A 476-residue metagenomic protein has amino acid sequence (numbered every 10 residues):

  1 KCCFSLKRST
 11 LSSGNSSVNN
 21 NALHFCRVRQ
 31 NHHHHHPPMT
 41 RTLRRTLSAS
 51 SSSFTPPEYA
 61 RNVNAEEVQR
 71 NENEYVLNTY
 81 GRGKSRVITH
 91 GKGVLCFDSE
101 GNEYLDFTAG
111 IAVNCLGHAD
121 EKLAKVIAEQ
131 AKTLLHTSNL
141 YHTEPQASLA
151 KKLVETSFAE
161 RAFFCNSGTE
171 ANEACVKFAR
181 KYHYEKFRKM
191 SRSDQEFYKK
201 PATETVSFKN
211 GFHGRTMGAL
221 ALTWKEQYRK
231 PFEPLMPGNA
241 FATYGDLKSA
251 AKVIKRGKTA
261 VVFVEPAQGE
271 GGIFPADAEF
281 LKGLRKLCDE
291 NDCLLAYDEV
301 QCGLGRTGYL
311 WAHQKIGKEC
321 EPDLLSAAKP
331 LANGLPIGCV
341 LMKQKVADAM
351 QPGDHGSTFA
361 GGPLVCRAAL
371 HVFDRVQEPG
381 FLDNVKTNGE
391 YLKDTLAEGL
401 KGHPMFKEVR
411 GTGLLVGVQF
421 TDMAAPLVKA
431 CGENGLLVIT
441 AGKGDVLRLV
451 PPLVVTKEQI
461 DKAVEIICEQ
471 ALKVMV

Functional and structural regions predicted by a protein language model:
K1-E58: N-terminal mitochondrial targeting presequence
S50-V476: Conserved N-terminal phosphate-binding loop of PLP-dependent enzymes in the Aspartate aminotransferase
